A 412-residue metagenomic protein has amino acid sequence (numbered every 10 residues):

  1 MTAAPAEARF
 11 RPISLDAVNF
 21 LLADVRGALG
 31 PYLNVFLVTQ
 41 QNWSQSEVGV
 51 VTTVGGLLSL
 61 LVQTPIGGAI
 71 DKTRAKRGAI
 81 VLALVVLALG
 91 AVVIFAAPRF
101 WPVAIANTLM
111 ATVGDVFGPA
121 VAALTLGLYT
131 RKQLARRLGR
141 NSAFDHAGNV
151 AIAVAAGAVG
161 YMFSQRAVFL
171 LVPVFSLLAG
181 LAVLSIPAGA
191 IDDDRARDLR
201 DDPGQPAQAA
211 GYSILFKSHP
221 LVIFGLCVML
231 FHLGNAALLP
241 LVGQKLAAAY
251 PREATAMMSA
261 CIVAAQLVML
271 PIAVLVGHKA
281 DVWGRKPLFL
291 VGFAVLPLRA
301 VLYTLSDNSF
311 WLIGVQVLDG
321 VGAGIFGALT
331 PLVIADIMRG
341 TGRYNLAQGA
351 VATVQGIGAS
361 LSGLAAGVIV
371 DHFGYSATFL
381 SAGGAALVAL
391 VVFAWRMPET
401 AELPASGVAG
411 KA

Functional and structural regions predicted by a protein language model:
M1-F10, G189-F224, G410-A412: Juxtamembrane intracellular "pre-TM" segments in multi-pass secondary transporters
P5-G56, V222-I223, C227, H232-L246 (+1 more regions): Helix-loop boundary and gating motifs at the non-cytosolic
V50-G68, V263-L275: Central cavity-lining transmembrane alpha-helices of secondary-active solute carriers, predominantly the Major
V62-A75, G160, I272-G284, V370: Helix-to-loop junctions at the C-terminal end of transmembrane segments in multipass secondary transporters
G78-V92, P173, P287-L302: Structural signature of the two symmetry-related core transmembrane helices
F95-N107, T304-V315: Helix-loop junctions at membrane interfaces in 12-TM secondary transporters
T108-H146, V333, G340-G342: Cytoplasmic helix-loop-helix junction between adjacent transmembrane helices in 12-TM secondary transporters
V168-S185, F379-A394: Symmetry-related core transmembrane helices of the 12-TM Major Facilitator Superfamily/SLC fold
